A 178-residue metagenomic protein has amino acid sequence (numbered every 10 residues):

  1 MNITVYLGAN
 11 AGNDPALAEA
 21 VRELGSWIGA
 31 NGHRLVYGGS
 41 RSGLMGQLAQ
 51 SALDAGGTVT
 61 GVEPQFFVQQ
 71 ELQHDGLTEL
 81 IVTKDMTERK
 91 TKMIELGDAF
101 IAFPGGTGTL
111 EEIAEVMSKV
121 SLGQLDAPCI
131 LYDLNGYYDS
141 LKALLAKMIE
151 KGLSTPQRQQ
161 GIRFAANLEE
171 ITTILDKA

Functional and structural regions predicted by a protein language model:
M1-L96, L134-A178: A cross-family phosphate/adenosyl-ligand binding-site feature
L53, V120-A127, L153-S154: Arginine/glycine-rich "motif VI" loop of SF2 helicases in the C-terminal RecA-like domain
T58-T60, L122-Y132: Gly/Pro- and small hydrophobic-enriched strand-loop and loop-to-helix capping segments that sit at the rims
K90-L122, I130: Active-site/ligand-binding-proximal alpha/beta "capping" segment
